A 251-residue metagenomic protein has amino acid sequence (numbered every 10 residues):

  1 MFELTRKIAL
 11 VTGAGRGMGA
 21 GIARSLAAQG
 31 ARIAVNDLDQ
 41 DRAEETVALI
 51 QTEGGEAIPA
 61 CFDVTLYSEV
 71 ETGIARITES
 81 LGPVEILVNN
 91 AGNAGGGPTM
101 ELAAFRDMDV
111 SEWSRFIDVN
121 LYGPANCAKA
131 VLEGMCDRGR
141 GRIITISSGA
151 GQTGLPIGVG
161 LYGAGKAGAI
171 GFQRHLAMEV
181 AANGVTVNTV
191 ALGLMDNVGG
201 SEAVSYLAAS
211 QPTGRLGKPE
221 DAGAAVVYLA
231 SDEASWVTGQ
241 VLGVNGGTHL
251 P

Functional and structural regions predicted by a protein language model:
F2-A34: Canonical Rossmann dinucleotide-binding motif of NAD(H)/NADP(H)-dependent dehydrogenases/reductases, specifically
P98-F105, D109-S114, L207: Substrate-binding pocket helix/loop in short-chain dehydrogenase/reductase
M100, T153, V227, T238-P251: Short C-terminal tail/terminal secondary-structure segment of NAD(P)H-dependent dehydrogenase/reductase domains
A128, G165, Q173: Active-site helix of classical SDR
E133, Q152, M178-E179, S235: Alpha-helical segment proximal to the catalytic Tyr-Lys
A181, T186, V237-G239: Short, small/polar-rich loop/turn modules that mediate ligand/substrate recognition or access, typified
Q211-A222, E233: A conserved structural motif in NAD(P)-dependent oxidoreductases
